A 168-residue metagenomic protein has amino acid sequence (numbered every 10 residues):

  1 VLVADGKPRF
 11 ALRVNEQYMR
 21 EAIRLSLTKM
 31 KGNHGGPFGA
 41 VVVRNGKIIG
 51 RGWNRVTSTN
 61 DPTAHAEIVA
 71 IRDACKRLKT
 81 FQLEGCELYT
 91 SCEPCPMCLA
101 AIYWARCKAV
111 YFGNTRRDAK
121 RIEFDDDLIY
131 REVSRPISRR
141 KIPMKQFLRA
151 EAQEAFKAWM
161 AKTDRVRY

Functional and structural regions predicted by a protein language model:
V1-K31, P94, A101-Y168: Zinc-dependent deaminase
H34-F38, E84: Short, basic and Ser/Thr-rich N-terminal targeting/leader segments
P37-G46: Short beta-strand scaffold segments in enzyme catalytic cores
G50-G52: Short hydrophobic alpha-helix segments
R55-S58: A short acidic/small-residue loop/turn micro-motif
D61: Extended, histidine- and acidic-residue-enriched regions that form the cofactor-binding/catalytic faces
A64, I68-A105: Helix-adjacent hinge/juxtasegments
